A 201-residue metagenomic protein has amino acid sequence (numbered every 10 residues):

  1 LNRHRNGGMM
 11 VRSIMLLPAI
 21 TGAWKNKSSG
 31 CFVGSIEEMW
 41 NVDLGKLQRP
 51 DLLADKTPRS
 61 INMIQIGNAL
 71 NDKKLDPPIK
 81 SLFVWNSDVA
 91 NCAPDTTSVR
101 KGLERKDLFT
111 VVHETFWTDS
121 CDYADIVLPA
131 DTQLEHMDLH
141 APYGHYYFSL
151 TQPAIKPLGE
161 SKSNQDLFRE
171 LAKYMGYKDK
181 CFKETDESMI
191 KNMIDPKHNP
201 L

Functional and structural regions predicted by a protein language model:
L1, G30-N41, E184-K197: A glycine-rich phosphate-binding loop feature that marks nucleotide/adenosyl-phosphate handling sites
R3-G7, K56, D72, V89 (+3 more regions): Hydrophobic alpha-helical scaffolding
N6-A19, L171: Basic, amphipathic alpha-helical segments enriched in Lys/Arg and hydrophobic/aromatic residues
M15-Y123, D131-L139: Extended redox/cofactor-interaction regions of prokaryotic respiratory oxidoreductases
A19-N26, I126-Q133, P157, E170-K180: Short, well-ordered loop/turn and helix-capping segments at boundaries between secondary-structure elements and domains
V99, R105-F109, H113-F116, L150-K173: Phosphate/diphosphate-binding loops
T132-P153: Catalytic or ion-translocation cores adjacent to nucleophile or general acid/base/metal-coordination motifs in diverse
I155-L201: N-terminal leader/propeptide and maturation segments of large enzyme subunits in energy/redox metabolism and hydrolases
